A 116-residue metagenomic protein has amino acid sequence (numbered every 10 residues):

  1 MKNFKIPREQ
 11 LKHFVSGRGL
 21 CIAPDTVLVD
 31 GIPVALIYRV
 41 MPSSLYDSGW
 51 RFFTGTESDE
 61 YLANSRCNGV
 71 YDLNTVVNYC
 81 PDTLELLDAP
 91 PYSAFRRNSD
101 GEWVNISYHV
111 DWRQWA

Functional and structural regions predicted by a protein language model:
M1-L11, L73-N78: Short, basic/low-complexity N-terminal boundary segments at the transition from targeting/disordered tails
P7-D25: Short acidic, Pro/Gly- and aromatic-enriched capping/linker segments at domain boundaries
V15, G19, L28-V29, S44 (+2 more regions): A generic structural signal for short, solvent-exposed coil/turn residues that cap or connect secondary-structure
G19, P24, G49-W50, L84 (+1 more regions): Generic secondary-structure boundary/loop-capping signal
L20-Y46: Amphipathic, interaction-prone secondary-structure segments
I37-L87: Acidic, aromatic-enriched beta-alpha/helix-loop junctions
V70-W115: Short, compact, well-ordered microdomains
